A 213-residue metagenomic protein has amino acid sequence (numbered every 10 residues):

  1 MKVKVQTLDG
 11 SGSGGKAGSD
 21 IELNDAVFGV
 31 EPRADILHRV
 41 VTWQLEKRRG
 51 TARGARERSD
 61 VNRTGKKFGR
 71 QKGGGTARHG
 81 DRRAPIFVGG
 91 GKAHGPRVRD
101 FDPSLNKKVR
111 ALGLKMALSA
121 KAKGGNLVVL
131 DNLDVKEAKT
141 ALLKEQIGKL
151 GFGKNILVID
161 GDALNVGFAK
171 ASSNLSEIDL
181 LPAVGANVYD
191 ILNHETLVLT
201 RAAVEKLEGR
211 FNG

Functional and structural regions predicted by a protein language model:
M1-G50, G95-G213: Extended polybasic, low-complexity segments that bind anionic RNA or targeting/receptor surfaces
I36-K72: A short, flexible low-complexity segment enriched in Lys/Arg and Gly/Pro that occurs in N-terminal basic tails
R58-H94: Glycine/serine-rich anion-binding loops at beta->alpha junctions that coordinate negatively charged ligand groups
